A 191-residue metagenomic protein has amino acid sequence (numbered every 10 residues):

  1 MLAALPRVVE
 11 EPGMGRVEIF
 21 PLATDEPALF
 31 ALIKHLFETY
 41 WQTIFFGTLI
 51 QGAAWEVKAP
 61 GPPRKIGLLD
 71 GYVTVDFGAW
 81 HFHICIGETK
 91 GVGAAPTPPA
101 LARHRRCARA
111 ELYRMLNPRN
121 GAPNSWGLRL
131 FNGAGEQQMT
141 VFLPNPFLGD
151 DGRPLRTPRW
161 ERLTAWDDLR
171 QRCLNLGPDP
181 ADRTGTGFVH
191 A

Functional and structural regions predicted by a protein language model:
M1-A191: Long compositionally biased, domain-poor regions of proteins
